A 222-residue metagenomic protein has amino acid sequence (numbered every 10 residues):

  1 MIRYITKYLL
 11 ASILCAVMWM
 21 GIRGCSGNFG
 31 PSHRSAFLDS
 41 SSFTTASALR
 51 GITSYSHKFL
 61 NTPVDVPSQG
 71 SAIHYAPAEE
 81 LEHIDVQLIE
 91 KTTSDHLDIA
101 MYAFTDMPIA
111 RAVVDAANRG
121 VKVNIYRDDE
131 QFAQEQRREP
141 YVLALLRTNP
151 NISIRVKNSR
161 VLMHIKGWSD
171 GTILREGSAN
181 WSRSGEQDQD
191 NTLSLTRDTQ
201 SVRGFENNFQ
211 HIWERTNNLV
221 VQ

Functional and structural regions predicted by a protein language model:
M1-I13: N-terminal Sec-pathway targeting helices
C15-H83: Short, compositionally biased "basic patch" segments
S41-R50, A133-G167: Ligand-binding grooves and catalytic loops that recognize ribose/phosphate and carbohydrate rings, and esterified lipid
H83, P108, A112, Y141 (+3 more regions): Extracytoplasmic/secreted proteins, especially bacterial periplasmic and envelope-associated proteins
Q87-N149: Primarily the HKD phosphodiesterase
D98-M101, N124-R127, R155-V156, G167-S169 (+2 more regions): Structural recognition of the beta-strand scaffold that forms the well-ordered cores of secreted hydrolase catalytic
A103-M107, D129-A133, R160-L162, L174 (+2 more regions): Solvent-exposed loop/turn segments at secondary-structure junctions within structured extracellular/periplasmic domains
S169, I173-Q222: Signature of lipid phosphatidyltransferase scaffolds
